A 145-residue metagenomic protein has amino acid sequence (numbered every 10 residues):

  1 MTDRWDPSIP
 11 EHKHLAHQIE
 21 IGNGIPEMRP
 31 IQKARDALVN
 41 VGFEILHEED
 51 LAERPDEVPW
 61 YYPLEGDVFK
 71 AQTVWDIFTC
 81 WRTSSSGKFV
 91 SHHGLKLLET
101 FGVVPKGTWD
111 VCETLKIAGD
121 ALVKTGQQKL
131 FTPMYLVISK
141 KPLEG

Functional and structural regions predicted by a protein language model:
M1-R4: Conserved beta-strand signature within the Rossmann-like core of class I S-adenosyl-L-methionine
S8-M134, I138-G145: Substrate-binding/catalytic lobe of Class I Rossmann-like enzymes that use SAM or dcSAM, i.e., the mid-to-C-terminal
